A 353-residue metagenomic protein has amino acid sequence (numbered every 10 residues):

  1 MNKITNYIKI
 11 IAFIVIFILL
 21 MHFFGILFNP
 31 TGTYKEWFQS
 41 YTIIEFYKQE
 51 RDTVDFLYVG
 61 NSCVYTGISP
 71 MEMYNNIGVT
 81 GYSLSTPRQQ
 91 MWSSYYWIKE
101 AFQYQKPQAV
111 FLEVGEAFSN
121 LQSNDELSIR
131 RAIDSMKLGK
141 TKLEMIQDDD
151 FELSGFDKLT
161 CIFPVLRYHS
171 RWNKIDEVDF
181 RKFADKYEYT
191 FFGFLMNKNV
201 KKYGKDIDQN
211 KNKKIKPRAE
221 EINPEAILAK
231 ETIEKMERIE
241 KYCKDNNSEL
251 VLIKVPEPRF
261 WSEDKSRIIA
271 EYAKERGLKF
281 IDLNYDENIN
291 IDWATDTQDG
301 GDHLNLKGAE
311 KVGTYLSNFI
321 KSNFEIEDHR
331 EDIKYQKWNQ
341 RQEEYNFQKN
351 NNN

Functional and structural regions predicted by a protein language model:
N6-I26: Hydrophobic membrane-insertion alpha-helices, especially the h-region of bacterial N-terminal signal peptides
F28-Q49: Alpha-helical transmembrane signal-anchor/signal-peptide segments
T53-G67, H303-L306: Catalytic nucleophile-elbow at a beta strand-turn-alpha helix junction centered on a G-D-S/GDSL motif, marking
V59, C63-D149: Membrane-embedded segments
R88-W92, I227-K230, P256-K265: Acidic-and-aromatic substrate-binding clefts and catalytic sites of carbohydrate-active enzymes
L127-N246, E331-N353: Secreted/periplasmic serine-hydrolase-like ester/acetyl group-modifying domain
E237-W261: Active-site segments of SGNH/GDSL-like serine hydrolases that catalyze O-acetyl group transfer/hydrolysis on lipids
K265-R341, Y345-N353: C-terminal regions of proteins
